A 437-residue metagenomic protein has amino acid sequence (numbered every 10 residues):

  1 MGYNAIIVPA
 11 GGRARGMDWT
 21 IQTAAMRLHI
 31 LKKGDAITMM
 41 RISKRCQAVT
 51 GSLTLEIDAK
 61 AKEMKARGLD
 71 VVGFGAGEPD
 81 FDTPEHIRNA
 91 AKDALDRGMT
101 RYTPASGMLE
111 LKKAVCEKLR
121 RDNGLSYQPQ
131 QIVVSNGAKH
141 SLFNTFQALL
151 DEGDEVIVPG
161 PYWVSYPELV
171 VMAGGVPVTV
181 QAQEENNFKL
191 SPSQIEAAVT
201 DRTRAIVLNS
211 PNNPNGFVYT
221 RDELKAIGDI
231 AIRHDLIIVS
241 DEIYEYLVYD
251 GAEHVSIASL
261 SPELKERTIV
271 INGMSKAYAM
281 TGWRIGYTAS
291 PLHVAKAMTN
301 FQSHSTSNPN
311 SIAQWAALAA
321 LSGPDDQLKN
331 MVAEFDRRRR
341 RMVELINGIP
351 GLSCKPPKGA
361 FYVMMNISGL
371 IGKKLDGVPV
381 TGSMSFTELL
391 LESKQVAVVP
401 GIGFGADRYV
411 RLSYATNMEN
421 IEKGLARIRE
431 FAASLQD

Functional and structural regions predicted by a protein language model:
Y3-I7, I21, A25-I42, C46 (+5 more regions): PLP-dependent class I/II
K62, C116, R120, F146-Q147: Generic structural signal for well-ordered alpha-helical scaffold segments
G75-D80, D93-K112: A glycine-/small-polar-enriched, mobile loop at the entrance of the PLP active site in fold-type I
Y102-S135: Conserved N-terminal alpha-helix of the aminotransferase class I/II PLP-enzyme fold
